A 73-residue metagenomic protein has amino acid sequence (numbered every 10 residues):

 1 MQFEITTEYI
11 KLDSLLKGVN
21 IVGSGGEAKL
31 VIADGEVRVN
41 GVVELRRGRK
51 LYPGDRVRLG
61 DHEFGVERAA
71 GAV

Functional and structural regions predicted by a protein language model:
M1, G35, G60-F64: Generic structural motif recognizing short loop/turn segments at the entrances and edges of beta-strands
M1-T7: A detector for short, charged/polar N-terminal pre-domain segments
T7-P53: A basic, amphipathic helix-loop patch mediating RNA/tRNA/ribosome contacts
E44-V73: C-terminal structural segments of small proteins and small subunits
